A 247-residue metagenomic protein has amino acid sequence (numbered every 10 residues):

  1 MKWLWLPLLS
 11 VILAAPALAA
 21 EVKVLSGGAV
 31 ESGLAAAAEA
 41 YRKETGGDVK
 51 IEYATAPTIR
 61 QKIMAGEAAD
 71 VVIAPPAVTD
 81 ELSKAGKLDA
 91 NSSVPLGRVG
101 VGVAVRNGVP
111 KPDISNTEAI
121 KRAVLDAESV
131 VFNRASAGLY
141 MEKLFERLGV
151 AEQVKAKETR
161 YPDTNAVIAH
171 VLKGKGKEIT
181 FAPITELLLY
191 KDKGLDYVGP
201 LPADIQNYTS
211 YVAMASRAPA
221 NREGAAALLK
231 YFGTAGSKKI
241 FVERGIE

Functional and structural regions predicted by a protein language model:
W3-P16: Bacterial N-terminal signal peptides
A19-E67, P76-V99, A104-E247: Exported/periplasmic ABC-transporter solute-binding proteins
